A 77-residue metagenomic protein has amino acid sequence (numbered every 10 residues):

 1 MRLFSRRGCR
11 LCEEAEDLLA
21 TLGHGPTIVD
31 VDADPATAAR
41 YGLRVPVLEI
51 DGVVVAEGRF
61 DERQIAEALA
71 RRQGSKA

Functional and structural regions predicted by a protein language model:
M1-L22: Local sequence-structure signature of Cys/Sec-based thiol-disulfide redox active-site neighborhoods
F4, V29, E57: Small/polar loops that bind or transfer phosphate-bearing groups
R6, L11, T37-R40, G74-A77: Accessory recognition modules or surfaces
E14-D17, R40, F60: Generic recognition of short, well-ordered alpha-helical segments
A20-P26, L43: Short glycine/proline-enriched coil/turn segments at helix->beta-strand junctions
H24-T37: Thiol-based oxidoreductase modules, predominantly thioredoxin-like and allied folds used for disulfide exchange
G42-L48: Structural micro-motif
V53-A77: Non-catalytic, surface beta->alpha helical segment in thiol-disulfide oxidoreductase systems
